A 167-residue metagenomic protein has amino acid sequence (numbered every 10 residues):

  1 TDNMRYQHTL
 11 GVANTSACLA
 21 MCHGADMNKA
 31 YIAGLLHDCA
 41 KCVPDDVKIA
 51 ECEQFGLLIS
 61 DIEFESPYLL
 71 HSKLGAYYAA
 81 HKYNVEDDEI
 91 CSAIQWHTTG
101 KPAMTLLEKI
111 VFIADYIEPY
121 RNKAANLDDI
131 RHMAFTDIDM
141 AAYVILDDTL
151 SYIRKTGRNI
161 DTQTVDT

Functional and structural regions predicted by a protein language model:
H8, L19-V144: Divalent metal-dependent catalytic cores for phosphoryl transfer on phosphate-bearing substrates
S151-T167: Charged phosphate-binding loop/patch that engages nucleotide di/tri-phosphates or the phosphate backbone of nucleic
